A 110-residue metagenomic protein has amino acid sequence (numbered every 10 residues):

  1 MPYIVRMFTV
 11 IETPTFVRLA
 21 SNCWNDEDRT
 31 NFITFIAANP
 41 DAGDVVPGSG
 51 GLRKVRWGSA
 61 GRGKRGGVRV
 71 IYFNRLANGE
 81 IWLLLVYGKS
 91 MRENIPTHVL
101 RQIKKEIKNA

Functional and structural regions predicted by a protein language model:
M1-M7: Short, intrinsically disordered or compositionally biased N-terminal tails of bacterial proteins
F8-E12: Short acidic alpha-helix initiation/capping motifs at coil-to-helix transition points, especially at protein N-termini
E27-F35: Short, solvent-exposed recognition patches
T34-K64: A short, surface-exposed loop/turn module that caps and links secondary-structure elements
A60-R62, F73-L76: Short polar/acidic secondary-structure junctions
G66-V70: Short, surface-exposed coil-to-beta transition loops
N74-A110: Enriched for short, Lys/Arg-rich terminal
